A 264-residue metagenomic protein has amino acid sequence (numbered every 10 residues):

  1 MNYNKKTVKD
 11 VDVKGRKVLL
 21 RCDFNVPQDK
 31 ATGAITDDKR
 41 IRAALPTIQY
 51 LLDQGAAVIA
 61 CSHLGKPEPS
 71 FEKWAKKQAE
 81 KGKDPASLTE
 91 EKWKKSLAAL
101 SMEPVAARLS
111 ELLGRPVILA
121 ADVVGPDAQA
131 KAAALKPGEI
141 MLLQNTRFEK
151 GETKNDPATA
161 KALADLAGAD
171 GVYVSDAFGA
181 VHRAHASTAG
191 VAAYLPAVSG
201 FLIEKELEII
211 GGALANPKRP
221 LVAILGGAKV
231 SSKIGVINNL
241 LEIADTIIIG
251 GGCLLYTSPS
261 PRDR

Functional and structural regions predicted by a protein language model:
M1-S258, R262: Active-site loop-to-helix "anion-binding N-cap" substructures in soluble metabolic enzymes
